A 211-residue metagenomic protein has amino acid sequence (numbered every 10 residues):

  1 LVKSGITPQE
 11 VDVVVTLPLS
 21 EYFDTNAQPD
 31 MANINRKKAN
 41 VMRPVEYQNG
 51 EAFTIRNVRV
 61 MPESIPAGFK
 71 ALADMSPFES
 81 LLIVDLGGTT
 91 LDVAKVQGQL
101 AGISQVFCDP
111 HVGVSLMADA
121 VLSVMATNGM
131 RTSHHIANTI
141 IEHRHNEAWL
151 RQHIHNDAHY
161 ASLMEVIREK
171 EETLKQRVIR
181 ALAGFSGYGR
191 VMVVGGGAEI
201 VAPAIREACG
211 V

Functional and structural regions predicted by a protein language model:
L1-I83, I103-S115, R144, A148-V211: Nucleotide/phosphate-binding catalytic cleft detector across ATP-hydrolyzing and phosphate-transferring enzymes
G50-I55, N128-I141: Short, surface-exposed acidic
L72-A101, V121: Gly/Thr-rich phosphate-binding beta-strand-loop-beta motif of the actin/hexokinase/Hsp70
G87-V96, T139-R151: A glycine-rich, aromatic-flanked flexible loop/lid motif
A94-I136: Glycine-rich phosphate-binding loop plus the immediately following alpha-helix
